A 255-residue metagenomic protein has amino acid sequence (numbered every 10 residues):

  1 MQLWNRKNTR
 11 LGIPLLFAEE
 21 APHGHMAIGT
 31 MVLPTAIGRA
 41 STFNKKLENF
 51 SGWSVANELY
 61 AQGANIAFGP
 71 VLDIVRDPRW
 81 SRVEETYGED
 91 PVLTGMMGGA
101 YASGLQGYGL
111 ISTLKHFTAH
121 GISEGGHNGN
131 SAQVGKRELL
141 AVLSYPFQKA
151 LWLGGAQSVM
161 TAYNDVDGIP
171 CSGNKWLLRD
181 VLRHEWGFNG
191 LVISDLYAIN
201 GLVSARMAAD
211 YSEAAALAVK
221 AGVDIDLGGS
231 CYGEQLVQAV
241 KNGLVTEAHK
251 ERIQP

Functional and structural regions predicted by a protein language model:
M1-P255: Glycoside hydrolase catalytic-domain context in secreted enzymes
